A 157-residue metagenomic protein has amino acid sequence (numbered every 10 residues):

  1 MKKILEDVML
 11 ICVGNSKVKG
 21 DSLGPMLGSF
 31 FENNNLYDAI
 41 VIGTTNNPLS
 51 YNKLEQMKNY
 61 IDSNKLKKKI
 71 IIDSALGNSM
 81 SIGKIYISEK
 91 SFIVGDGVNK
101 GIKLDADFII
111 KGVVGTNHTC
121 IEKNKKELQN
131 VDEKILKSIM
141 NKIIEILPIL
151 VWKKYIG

Functional and structural regions predicted by a protein language model:
M1-G157: N-terminal catalytic or cofactor-binding beta/alpha core of small enzyme domains
